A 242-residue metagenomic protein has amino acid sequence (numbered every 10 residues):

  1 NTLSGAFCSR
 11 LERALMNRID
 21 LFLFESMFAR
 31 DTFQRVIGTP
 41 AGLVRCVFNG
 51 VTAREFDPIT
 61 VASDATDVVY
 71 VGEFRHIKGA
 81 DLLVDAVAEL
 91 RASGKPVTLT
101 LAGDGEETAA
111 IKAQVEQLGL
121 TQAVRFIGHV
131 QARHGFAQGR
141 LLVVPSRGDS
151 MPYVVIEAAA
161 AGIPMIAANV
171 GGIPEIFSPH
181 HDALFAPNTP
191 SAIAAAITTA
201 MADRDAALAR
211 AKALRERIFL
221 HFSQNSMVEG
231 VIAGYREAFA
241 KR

Functional and structural regions predicted by a protein language model:
N1-L15, A53: Nucleotide-sugar donor phosphate/pyrophosphate-binding loop at the beta->alpha transition of glycosyltransferases
F28, G50: Carbohydrate-associated surface elements
T60-K78, V84-V87: Conserved donor-binding/catalytic core segment of Leloir-type glycosyltransferases
E107, L120-H129, G135: Active-site donor-binding acidic/aromatic loop of nucleotide-activated sugar and phosphosugar transferases involved
G128-G139, A160, P174: Short acidic alpha-helix that forms the nucleotide-activated donor recognition element in Leloir-type transferases
R147: Aromatic "clamp/platform" in nucleotide-sugar-dependent glycosyltransferases that forms part of the donor/acceptor
P164-A167: Short hydrophobic beta-strand element within catalytic cores of glycosyltransferases and related nucleotide-activated
P179-P190, T199-D205: Conserved acidic donor-binding segment of nucleotide-sugar-dependent glycosyltransferases
